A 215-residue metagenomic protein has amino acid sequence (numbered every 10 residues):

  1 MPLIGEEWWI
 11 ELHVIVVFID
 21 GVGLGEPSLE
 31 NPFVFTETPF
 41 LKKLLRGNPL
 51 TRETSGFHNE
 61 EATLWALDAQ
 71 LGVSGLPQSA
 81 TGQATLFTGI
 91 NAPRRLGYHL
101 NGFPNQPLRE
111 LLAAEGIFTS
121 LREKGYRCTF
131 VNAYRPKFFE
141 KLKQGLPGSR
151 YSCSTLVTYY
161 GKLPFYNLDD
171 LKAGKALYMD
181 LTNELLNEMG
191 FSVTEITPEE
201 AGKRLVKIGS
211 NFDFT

Functional and structural regions predicted by a protein language model:
M1-I10: N-terminal amphipathic/basic-hydrophobic helices that include classical n-h-c signal peptides and signal-anchor
L3-I4, T54, K207: Intrinsically disordered, low-complexity segments enriched in small/polar residues
W9-E60: Active-site-proximal N-terminal segment of extracellular/periplasmic enzymes that hydrolyze or transfer
D20-L24, W65, L100, E184: Generic signal for short, ordered secondary-structure residues within or immediately flanking folded domains
P27-F33, Q70-S74, N105: A short N-terminal beta->alpha junction/helix N-cap motif
S55-N91: Glycine-rich nucleotide/cofactor/substrate-binding loop typically near the N-terminus or early in the first domain
L76-F214: His/Asp/Glu-rich, glycine-adjacent segments that coordinate divalent cations and/or stabilize oxyanion chemistry on
